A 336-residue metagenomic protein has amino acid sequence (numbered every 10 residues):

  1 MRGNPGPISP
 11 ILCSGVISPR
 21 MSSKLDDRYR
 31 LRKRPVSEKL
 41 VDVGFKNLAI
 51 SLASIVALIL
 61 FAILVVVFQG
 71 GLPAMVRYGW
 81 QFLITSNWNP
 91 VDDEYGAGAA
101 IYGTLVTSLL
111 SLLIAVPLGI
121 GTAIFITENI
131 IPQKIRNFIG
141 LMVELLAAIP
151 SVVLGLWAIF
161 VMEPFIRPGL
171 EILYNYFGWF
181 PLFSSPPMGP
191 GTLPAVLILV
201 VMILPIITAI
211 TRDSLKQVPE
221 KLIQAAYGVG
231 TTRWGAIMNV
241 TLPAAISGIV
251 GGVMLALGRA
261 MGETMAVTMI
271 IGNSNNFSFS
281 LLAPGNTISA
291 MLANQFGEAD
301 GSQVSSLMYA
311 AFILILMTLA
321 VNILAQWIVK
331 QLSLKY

Functional and structural regions predicted by a protein language model:
M1-A53, A325-Y336: Transmembrane alpha-helical segments of polytopic membrane transport and secretion proteins
R30-L48, F68-S111, P132-Q133, S185 (+1 more regions): Periplasmic/extracellular loop-to-transmembrane helix junction in inner-membrane transport proteins
R77-Y95, L154-V201: Membrane-interfacial helix termini and adjacent extracytoplasmic/periplasmic loops of multi-pass transporters
Y102, V106-I114, L118, T122 (+3 more regions): Hydrophobic alpha-helical transmembrane segments of multipass integral membrane proteins, especially permease/channel
S111-V143, P164, A325-Q331: Transmembrane-helix boundary motif in ABC transporter permease subunits
L145, I149, V153, I207-T211 (+3 more regions): Transmembrane alpha-helices
R212-K216, E220, N294-Y336: C-terminal transmembrane helix and the adjacent membrane-cytosol boundary/short C-terminal tail of inner/organellar
V267-I315: Interhelical loop and adjacent transmembrane-helix boundary motif in polytopic membrane transport permeases
